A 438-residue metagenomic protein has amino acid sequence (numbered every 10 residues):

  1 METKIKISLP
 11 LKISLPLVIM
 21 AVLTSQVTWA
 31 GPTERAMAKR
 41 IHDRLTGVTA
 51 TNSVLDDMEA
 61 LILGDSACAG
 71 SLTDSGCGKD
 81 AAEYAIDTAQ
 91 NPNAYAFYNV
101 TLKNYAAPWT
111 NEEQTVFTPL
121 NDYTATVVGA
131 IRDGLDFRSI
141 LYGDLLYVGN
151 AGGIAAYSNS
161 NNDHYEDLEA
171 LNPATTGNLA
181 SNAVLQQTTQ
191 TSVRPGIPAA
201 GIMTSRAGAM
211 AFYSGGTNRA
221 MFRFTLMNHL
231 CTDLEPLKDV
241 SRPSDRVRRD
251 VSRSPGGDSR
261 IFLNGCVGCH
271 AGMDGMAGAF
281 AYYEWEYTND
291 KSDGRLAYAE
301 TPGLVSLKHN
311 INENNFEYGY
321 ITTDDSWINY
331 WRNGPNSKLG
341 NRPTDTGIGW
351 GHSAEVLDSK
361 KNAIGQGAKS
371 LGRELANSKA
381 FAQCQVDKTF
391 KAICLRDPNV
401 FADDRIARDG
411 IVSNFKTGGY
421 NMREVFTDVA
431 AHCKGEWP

Functional and structural regions predicted by a protein language model:
M1-L11: N-terminal secretory signal peptides that target proteins for export/translocation
S14-S25: Bacterial N-terminal signal peptides
T24, S71, R260-L263: Processing junctions and N-termini across compartments
T28-P32: Boundary at the C-terminal end of the N-terminal hydrophobic targeting segment
V48-A89, R295: Active-site-surrounding "flap" and adjacent substrate/cofactor-binding loops of secreted or lumenal enzymes, prototyped
K79-M276, A376-A380, F390-V400, D404 (+1 more regions): Extended surface/linker regions that mediate inter-domain or inter-protein docking in multi-component redox
Q90, T204-N218, S252, S259-I261 (+5 more regions): Electron-transfer interface patches adjacent to heme c in soluble/periplasmic c-type cytochromes and di-/multiheme
G278-E284: Short cysteine/histidine-rich zinc-coordinating motifs and their immediately flanking basic loops
